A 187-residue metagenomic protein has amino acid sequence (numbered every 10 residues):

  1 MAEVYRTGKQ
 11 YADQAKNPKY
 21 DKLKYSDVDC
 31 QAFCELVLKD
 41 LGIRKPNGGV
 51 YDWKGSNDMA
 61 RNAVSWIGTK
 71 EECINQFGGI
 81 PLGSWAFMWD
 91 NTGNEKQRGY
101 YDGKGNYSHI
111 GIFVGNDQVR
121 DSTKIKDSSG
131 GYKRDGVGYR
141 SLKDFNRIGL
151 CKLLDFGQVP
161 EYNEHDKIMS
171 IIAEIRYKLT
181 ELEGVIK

Functional and structural regions predicted by a protein language model:
M1-G48, D90-S108, G157: N-terminal capping segments
M1-Y20, S129-N163: Non-catalytic ligand/cofactor/substrate-binding and regulatory segments of enzyme domains
Y5, C30, R44, V64-G68 (+3 more regions): N-terminal non-cleavable signal-anchor helices
P18, G42, G48, F77-G78 (+2 more regions): Short, flexible coil/linker elements and helix-boundary hinge sites characteristic of intrinsically disordered
I43-R134, G138, L142-D144: ...with weaker cross-activation on analogous glycine-rich loops/strands in unrelated enzymes
E164-K187: Short, low-complexity, charged amphipathic interaction modules
